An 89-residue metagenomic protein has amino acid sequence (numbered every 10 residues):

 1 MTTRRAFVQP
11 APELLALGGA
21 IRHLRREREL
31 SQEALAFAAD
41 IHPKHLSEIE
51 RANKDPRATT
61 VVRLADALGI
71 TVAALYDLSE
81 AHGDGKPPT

Functional and structural regions predicted by a protein language model:
T2-E27: A short, Lys/Arg-rich alpha-helix, primarily the initiator
T2-T3, D66, Y76-T89: Short, charged recognition helix plus adjacent turn of helix-turn-helix-like nucleic-acid-binding domains
G19-A38, R63: Short basic helix-loop element that most often maps to the first helix and adjoining turn of HTH DNA-binding modules
A34, H45, D55, A74: Residues in the helix-turn-helix
D40-K54: Recognition helix of helix-turn-helix/homeodomain-like DNA-binding domains that insert into the DNA major groove
N53-D66: Short, basic-rich loop-to-helix N-cap that marks the start of a DNA-contacting helix
